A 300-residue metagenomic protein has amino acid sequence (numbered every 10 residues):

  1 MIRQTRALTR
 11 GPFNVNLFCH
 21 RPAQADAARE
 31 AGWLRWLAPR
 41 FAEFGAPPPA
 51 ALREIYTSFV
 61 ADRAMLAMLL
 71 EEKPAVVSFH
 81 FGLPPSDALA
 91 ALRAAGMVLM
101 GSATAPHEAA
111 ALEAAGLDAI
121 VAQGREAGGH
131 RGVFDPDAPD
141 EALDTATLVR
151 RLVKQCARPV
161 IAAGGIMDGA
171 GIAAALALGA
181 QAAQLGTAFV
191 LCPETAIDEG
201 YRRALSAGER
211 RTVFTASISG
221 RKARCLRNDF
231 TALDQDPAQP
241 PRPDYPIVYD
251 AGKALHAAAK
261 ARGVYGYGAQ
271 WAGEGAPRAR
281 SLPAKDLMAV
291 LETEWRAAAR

Functional and structural regions predicted by a protein language model:
M1-Q155, L291: Active-site entrance/lid segments in N-terminal catalytic domains of soluble metabolic enzymes
L83, I166-M167: Residue-level detector of alpha-helix initiation sites
H130-D135, P139-I161, M167-R300: Conserved active-site-proximal phosphate/metal-binding subdomains
